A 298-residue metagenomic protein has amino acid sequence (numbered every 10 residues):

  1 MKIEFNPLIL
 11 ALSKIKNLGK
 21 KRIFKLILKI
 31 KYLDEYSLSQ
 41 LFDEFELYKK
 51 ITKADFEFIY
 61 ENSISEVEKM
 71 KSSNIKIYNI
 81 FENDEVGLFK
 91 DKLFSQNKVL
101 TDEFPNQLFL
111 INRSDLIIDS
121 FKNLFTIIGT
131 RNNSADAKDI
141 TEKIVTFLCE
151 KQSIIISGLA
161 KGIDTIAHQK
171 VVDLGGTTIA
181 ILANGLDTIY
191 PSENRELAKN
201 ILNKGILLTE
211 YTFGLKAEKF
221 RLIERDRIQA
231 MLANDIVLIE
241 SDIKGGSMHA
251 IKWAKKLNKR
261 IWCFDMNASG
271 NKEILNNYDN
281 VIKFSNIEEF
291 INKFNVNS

Functional and structural regions predicted by a protein language model:
M1-K138: Short, positively charged patches
K2-F5, N83-S298: Glycine-biased, small-residue-rich flexible motifs in mid-sequence functional cores and linkers
